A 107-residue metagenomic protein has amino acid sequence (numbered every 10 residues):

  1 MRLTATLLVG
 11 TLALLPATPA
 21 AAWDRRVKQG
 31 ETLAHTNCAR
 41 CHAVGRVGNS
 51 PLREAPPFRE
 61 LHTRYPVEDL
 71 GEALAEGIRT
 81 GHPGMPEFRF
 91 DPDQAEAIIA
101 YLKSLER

Functional and structural regions predicted by a protein language model:
T6-L15: Bacterial N-terminal signal peptides
A17-L33: Electrostatic cytochrome c docking/interface patches
Q29-E31, G45-A75: Gly/Gly-Pro-rich "capping" loops immediately C-terminal to redox-active cysteine motifs in periplasmic/lumenal
G30, H35-V44, I98: The canonical Cys-X-X-Cys-His
L52-E60, A73-L105: Axial heme c-ligation environment in periplasmic c-type cytochrome domains
